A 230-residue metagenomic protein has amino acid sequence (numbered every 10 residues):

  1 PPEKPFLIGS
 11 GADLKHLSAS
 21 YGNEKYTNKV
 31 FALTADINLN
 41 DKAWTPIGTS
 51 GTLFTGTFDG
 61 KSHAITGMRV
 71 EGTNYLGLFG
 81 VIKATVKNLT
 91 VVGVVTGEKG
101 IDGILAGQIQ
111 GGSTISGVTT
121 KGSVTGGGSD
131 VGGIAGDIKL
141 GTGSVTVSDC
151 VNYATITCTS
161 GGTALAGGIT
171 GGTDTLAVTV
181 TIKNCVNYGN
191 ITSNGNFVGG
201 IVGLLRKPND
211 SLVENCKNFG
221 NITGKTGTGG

Functional and structural regions predicted by a protein language model:
P1-G230: Surface-exposed repetitive/solenoidal architectures
